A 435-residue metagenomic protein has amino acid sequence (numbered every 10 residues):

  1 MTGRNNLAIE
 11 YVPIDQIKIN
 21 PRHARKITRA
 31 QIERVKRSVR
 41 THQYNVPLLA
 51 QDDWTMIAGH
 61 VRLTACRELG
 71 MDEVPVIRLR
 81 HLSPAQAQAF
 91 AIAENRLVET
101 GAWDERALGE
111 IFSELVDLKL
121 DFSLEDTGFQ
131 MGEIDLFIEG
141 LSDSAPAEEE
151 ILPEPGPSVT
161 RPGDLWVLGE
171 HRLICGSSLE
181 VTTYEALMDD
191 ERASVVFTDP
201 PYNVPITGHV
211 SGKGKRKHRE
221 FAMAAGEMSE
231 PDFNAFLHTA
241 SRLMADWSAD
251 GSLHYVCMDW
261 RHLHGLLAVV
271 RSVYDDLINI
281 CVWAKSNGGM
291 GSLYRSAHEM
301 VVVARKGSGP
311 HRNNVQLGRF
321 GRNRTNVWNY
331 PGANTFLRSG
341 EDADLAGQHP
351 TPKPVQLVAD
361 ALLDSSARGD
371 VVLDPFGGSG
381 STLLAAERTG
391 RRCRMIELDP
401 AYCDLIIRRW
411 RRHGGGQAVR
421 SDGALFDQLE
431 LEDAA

Functional and structural regions predicted by a protein language model:
M1-G3, A435: Basic/polar N-terminal segments that are highly enriched at the extreme N-terminus, encompassing both cleavable
G3-C403: Core catalytic lobe of class I
D164-E185, I407-A435: S-adenosyl-L-methionine
